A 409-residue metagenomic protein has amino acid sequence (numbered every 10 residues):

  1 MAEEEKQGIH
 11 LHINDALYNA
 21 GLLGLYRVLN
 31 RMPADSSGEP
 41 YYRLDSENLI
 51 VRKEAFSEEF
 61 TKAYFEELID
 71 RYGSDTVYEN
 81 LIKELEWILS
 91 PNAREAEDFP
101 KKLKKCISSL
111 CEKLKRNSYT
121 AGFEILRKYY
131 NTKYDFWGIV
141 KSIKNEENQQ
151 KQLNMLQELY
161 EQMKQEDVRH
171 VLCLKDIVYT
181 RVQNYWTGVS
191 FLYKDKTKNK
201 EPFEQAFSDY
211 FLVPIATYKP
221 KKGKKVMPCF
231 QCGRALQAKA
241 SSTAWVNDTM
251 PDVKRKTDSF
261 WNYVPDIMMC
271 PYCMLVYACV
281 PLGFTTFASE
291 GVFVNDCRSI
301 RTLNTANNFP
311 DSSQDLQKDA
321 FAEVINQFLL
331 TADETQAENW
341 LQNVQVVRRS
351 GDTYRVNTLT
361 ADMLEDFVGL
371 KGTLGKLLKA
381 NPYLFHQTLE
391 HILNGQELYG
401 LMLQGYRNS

Functional and structural regions predicted by a protein language model:
M1-V226, L316, A332, L401-S409: N-terminal alpha-helical interaction blocks
A2-E3, D311-S409: Intrinsically disordered, low-complexity regulatory regions
N14-R31, P271-F284, E323-L330, Q387: Short, hydrophobic/amphipathic alpha-helical patches that form generic packing surfaces within helical domains
T61, T76, T120, T132 (+15 more regions): Residue-identity detector for threonine
I69, D195, A238-S241, C279-L282 (+6 more regions): An almost-null, non-specific background feature that weakly reflects generic protein context rather than any particular
L159-A322: Basic, glycine-/proline-tolerant helical and adjacent loop/strand elements that line or dock onto nucleic-acid
